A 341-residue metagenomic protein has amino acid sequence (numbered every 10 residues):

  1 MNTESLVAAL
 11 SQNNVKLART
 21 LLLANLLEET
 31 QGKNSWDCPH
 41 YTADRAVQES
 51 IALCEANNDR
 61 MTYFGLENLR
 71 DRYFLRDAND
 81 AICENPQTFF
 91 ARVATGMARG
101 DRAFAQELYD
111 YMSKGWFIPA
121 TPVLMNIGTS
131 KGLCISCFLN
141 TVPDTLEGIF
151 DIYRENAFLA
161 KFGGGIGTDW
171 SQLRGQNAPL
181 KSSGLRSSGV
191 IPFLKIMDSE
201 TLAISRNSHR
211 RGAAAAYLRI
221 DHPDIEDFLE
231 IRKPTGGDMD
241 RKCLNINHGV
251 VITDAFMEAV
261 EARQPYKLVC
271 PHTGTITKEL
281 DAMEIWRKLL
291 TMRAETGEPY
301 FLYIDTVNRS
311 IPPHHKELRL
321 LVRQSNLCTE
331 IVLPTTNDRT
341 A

Functional and structural regions predicted by a protein language model:
M1-A341: Extended catalytic cores of very large enzyme megasubunits
